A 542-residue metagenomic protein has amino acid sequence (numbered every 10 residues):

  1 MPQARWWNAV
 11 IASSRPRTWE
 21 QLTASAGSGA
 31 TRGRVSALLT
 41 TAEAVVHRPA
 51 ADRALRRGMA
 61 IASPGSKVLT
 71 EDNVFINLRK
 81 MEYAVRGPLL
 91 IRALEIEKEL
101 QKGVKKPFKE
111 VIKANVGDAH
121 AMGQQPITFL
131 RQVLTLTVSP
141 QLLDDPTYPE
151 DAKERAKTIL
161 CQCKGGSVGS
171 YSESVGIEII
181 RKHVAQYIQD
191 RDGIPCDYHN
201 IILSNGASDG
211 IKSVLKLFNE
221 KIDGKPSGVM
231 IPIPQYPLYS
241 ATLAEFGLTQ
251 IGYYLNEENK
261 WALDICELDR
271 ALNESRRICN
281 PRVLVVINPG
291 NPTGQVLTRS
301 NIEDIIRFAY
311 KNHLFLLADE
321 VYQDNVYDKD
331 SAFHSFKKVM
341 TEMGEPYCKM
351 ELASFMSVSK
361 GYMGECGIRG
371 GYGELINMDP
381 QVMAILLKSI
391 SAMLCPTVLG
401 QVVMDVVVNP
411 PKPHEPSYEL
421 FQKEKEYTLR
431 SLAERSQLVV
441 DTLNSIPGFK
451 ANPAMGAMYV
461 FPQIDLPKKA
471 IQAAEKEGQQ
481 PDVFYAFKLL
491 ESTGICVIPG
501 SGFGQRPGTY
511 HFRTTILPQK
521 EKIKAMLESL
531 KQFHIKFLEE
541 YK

Functional and structural regions predicted by a protein language model:
P2-A4, R15, A37-V175, I179-K542: PLP-dependent class I/II
W6-W7, W19: Tryptophan (W) side chains
S13-S14, S25-S28, S36: Serine residues within intrinsically disordered or low-complexity segments
R17-T18, G29-R32, T40: Low-complexity, intrinsically disordered segments with a bias for serine/threonine
